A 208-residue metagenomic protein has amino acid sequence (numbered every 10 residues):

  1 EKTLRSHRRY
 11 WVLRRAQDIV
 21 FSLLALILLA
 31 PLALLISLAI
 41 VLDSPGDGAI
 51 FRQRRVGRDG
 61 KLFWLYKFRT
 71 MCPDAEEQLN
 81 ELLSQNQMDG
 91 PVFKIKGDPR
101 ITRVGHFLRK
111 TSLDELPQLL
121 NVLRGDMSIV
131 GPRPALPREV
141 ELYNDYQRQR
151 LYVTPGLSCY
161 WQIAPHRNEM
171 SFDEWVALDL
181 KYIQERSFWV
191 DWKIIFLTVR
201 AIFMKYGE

Functional and structural regions predicted by a protein language model:
E1-L23, R52-Q53, H166-F188: Glycine-rich flexible loop motifs, especially short His-Gly-Gly/GGXG/HXGH segments used as catalytic or interaction
S6-E76, I194-E208: A hydrophobic, helix-centered structural microdomain
V12-R15, L28, R100, S112-E115 (+2 more regions): An acidic site on a long C-lobe helix of protein kinase domains
I36, I50-F51, V130-P132, R138 (+2 more regions): Short, hydrophobic secondary-structure boundary micro-motifs
I50-P99, S158-A177: Short, glycine-rich, amphipathic interfacial segments at transmembrane boundaries or analogous
M88-T154, I194-I202: A short, structured surface patch at a secondary-structure boundary
E141, D145-P155, C159-Q162, E169-K193 (+1 more regions): Cytosol-/stroma-facing membrane-proximal "stalk/adaptor" domains immediately downstream of transmembrane anchors
